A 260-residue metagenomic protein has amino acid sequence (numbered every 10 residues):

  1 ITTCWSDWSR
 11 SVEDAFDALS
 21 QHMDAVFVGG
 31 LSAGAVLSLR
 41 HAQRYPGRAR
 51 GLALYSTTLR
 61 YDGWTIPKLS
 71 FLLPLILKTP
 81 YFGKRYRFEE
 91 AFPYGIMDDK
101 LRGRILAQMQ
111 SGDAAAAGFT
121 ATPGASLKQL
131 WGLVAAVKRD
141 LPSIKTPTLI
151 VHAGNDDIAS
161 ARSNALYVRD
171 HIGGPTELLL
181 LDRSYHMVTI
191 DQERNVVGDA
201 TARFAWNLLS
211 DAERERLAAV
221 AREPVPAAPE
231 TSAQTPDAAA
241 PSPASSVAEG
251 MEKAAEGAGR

Functional and structural regions predicted by a protein language model:
I1-F27: Catalytic nucleophile-loop/oxyanion-hole region of alpha/beta-hydrolase and closely related hydrolase-like folds
G30-S32, A153: Conserved alpha/beta-hydrolase "nucleophile elbow" surrounding the catalytic nucleophile
A33, L37, R44-P123: Alpha/beta-hydrolase-fold enzymes
P123-D140: Active-site nucleophile elbow and catalytic-triad environment of alpha/beta-hydrolase enzymes
I144, I150-H152, D156: Short beta-strand/loop motif that positions the catalytic acidic residue of the alpha/beta-hydrolase fold
D157-N164: Conserved alpha/beta-hydrolase "acid-adjacent" motif
R169-M187: Catalytic histidine neighborhood in serine/cysteine hydrolases with alpha/beta-hydrolase-type architecture
D182-D237, P241-R260: Catalytic active-site module of serine/aspartate enzymes centered on a nucleophile-bearing elbow/loop
